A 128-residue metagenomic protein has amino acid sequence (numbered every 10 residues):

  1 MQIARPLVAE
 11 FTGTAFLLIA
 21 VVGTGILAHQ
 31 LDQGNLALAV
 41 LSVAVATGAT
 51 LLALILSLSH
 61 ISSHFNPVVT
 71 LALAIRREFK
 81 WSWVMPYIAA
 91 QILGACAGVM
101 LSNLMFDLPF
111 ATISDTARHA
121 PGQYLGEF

Functional and structural regions predicted by a protein language model:
M1-F128: Membrane-interface helix-loop junctions and terminal tails of multi-pass membrane proteins
